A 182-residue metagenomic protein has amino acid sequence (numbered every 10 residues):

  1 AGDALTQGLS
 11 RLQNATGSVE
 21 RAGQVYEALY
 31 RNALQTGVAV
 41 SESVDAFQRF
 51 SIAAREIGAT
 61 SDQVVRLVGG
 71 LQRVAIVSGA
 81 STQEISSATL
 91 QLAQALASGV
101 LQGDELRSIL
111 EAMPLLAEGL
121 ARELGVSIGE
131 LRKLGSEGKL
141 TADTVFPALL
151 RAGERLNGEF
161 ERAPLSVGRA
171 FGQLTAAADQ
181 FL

Functional and structural regions predicted by a protein language model:
A1-T36, D45-E56, Q63-V77, S87-S136 (+3 more regions): Small-residue helix-packing and pore-constriction motifs in hydrophobic alpha-helices
G58, E159-F160: Juxtamembrane helix-loop transition sites at the ends of transmembrane segments in multi-pass membrane proteins
L150, F160-E161: Membrane-active amphipathic alpha-helices
